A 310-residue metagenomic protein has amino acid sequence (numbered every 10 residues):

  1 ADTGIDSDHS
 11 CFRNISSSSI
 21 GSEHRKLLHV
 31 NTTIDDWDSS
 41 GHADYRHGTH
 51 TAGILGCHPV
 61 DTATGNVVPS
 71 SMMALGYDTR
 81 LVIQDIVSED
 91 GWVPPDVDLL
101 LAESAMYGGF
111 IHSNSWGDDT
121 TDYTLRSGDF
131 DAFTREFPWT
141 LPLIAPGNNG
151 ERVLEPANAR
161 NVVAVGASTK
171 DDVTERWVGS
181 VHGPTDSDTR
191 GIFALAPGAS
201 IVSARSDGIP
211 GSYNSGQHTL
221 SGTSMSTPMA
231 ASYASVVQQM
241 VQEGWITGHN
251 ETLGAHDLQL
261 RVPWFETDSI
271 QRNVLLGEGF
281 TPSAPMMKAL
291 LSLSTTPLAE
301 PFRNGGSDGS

Functional and structural regions predicted by a protein language model:
A1-N31, D35-V93, Y107-F110, T120-Y123 (+8 more regions): Subtilisin-like serine protease catalytic core
D2, G147, G222: Active-site glycine-centered loops adjacent to acidic/histidine catalytic or metal-binding residues that shape
I34-S39, K170-T174, G198-M225: The feature captures the short pre-catalytic strand/loop hairpin that immediately precedes and shapes the active-site
D98-Y107: Short, well-structured alpha-helical segments in soluble
S113-S115, P142-G147, V165-G166: Active-site neighborhood of phospho(di)ester-bond hydrolases with catalytic His/Asp-centered motifs
V165, I192-D207, S232: Extended catalytic-interface subdomain
P282-S310: Catalytic cores of secreted or luminal carbohydrate-active enzymes
